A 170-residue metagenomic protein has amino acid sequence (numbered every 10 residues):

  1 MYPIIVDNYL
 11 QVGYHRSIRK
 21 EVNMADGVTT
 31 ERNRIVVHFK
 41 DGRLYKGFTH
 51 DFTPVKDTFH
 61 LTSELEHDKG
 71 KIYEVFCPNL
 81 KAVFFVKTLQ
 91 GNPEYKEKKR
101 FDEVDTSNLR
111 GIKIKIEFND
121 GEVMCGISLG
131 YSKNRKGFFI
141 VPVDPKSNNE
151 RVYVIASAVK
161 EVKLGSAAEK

Functional and structural regions predicted by a protein language model:
Y2-N8, Y14: Short, positively charged and aromatic/hydrophobic N-terminal segments
K20-K170: Conserved RNA-binding domains used in RNP assembly and mRNA/RNA metabolism
